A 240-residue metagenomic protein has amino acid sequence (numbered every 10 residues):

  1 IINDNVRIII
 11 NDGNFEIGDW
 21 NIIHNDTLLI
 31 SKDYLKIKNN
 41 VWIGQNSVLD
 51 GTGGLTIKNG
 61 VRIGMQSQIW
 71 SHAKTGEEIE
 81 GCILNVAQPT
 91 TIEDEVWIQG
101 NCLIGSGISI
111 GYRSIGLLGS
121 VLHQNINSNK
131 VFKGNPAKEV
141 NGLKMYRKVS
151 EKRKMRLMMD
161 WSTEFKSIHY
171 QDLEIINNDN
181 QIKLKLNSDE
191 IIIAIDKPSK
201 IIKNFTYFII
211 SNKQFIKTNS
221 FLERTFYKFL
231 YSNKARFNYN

Functional and structural regions predicted by a protein language model:
I1-S109, N135-P136, N141-M145: Flexible, glycine/small-residue-enriched loop-and-beta-strand segment within the central core of proteins
K58, G111-Y112, H123, E174-I176: Short, solvent-exposed secondary-structure boundary motifs
G60, R113, V131: Hydrophobic/aromatic ligand-binding patch that stacks against planar heteroaromatic rings of cofactors or nucleotides
M65, L118, S128: Residues that flank catalytic or metal-binding motifs in active/ligand-binding sites
I110-Q124, K203: C-terminal/domain-terminus segments
L122-N129, P136-V140: Contiguous mid-protein beta-loop-alpha structural module that forms a pocket-lining wall or clamp of enzyme active
N135-N240: Terminal amphipathic alpha-helical/low-complexity segments used for targeting or macromolecular assembly
